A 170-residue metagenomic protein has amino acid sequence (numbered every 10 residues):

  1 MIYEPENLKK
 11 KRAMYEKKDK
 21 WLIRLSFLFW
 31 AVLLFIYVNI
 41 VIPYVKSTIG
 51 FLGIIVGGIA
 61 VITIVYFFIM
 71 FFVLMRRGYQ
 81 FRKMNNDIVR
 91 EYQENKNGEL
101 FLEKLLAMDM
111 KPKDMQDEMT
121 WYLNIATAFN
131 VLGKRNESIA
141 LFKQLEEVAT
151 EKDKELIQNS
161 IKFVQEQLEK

Functional and structural regions predicted by a protein language model:
I2-P5, G57-T63, R90-K104, R135: Helix-turn-helix repeat elements of alpha-solenoid scaffolds
A13-W21, I40-Y44, I64-R90: Transmembrane-cytosolic junction motif
I36-I55: Membrane-interfacial hairpin junctions
G78-Y79, M115-E118, K152-L156: Residue signature of alpha-solenoid helical repeat architecture, marking inter-repeat boundaries and helix-start
E91-Y92, F129, Q165: Residue at a conserved register position within TPR or TPR-like alpha-solenoid repeats
